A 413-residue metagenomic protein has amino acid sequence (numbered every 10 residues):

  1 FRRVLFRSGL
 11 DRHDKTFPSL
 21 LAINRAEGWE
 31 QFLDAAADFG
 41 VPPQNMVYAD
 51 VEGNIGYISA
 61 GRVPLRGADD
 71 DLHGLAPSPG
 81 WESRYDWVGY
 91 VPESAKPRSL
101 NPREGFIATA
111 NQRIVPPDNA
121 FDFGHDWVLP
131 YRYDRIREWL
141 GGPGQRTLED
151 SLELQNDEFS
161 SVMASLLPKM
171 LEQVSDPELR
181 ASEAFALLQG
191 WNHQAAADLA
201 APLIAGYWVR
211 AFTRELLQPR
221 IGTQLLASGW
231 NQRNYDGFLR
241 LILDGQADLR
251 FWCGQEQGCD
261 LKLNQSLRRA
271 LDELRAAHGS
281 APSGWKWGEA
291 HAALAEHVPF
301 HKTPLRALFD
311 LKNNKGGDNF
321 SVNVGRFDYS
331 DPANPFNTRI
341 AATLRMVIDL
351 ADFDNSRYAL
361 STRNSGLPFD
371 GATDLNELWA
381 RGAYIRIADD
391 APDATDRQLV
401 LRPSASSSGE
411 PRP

Functional and structural regions predicted by a protein language model:
F1-A186, G190-P413: C-terminal/peripheral segments of proteins
